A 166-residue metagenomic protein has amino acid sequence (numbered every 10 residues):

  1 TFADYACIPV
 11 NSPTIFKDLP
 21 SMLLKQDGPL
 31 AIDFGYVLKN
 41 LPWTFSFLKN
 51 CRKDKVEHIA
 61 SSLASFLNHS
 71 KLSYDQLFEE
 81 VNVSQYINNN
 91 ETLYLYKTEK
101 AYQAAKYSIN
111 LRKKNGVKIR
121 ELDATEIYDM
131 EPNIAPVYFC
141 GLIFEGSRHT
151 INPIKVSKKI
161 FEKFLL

Functional and structural regions predicted by a protein language model:
T1-N40, L67-L72, R112: N-terminal FAD cofactor-binding segment of flavoenzymes
N40-E162: Rossmann-like flavin
F164-L166: A conserved beta-strand/loop element that lines the FAD pocket in flavoprotein oxidoreductases
